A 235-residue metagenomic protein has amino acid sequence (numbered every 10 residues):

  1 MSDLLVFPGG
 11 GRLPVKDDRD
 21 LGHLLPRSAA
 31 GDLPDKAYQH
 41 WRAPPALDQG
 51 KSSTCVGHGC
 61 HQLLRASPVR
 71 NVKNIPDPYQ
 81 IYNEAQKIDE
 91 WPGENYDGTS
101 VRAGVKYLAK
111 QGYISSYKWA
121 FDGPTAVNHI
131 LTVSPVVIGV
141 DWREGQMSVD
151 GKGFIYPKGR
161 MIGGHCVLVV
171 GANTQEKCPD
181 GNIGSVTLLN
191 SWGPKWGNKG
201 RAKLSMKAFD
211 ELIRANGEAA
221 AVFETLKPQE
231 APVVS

Functional and structural regions predicted by a protein language model:
M1-S235: Catalytic-core signature of thiol
